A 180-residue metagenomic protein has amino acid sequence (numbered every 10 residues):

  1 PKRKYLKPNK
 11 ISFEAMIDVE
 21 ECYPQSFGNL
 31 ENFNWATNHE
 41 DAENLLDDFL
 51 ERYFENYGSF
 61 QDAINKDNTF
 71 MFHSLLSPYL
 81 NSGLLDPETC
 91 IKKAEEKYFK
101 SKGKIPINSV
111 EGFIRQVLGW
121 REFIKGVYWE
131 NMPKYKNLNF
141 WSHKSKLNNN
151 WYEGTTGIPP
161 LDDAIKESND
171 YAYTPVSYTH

Functional and structural regions predicted by a protein language model:
P1-R115, I124-K125: Glycine/tryptophan-enriched, flexible segments
L118-P133: Conserved alpha-helical segments that form or flank metal/cofactor-binding pockets of metalloenzymes
M132-V176: Active-site-adjacent "gating/activation" loops or surface patches in catalytic cores
T179-H180: Conserved small/polar residues in nucleotide/adenosyl-binding loops
